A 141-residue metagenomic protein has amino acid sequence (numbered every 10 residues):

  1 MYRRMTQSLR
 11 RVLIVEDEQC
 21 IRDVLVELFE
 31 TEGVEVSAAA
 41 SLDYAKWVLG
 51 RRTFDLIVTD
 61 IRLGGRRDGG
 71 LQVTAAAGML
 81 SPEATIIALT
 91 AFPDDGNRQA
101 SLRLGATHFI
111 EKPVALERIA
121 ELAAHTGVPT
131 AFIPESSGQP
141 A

Functional and structural regions predicted by a protein language model:
M1-L13, Q19, D43, E117-A141: Non-catalytic signal-transmission and effector/linker regions of two-component phosphorelay proteins
E18-S37: Two-component/phosphorelay signaling modules centered on CheY-like receiver
V26, S37-L56, G64, M79: Acidic, metal-coordinating helix/loop segments flanking the phosphotransfer/catalytic sites of two-component signaling
W47, R67-E83: Short amphipathic alpha-helix used as the core "switch/output" element in two-component signaling
I57, I86, F109-I110: Two-component signal transduction core modules
Q72, P93-I110: Alpha4 helix (beta4-alpha4-beta5 surface) of REC/receiver domains from two-component response regulators
